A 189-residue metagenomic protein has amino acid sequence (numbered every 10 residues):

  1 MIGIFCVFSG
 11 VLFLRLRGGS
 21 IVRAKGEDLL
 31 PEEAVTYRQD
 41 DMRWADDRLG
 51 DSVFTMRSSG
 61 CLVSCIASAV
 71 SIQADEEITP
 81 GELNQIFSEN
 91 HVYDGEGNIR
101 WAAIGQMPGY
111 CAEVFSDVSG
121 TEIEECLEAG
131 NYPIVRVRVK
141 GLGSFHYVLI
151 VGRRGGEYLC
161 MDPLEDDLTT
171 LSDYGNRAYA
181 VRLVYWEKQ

Functional and structural regions predicted by a protein language model:
M1-N90: Active-site-adjacent structural segments surrounding the nucleophilic cysteine of cysteine proteases and isopeptidases
E33, V70-Q189: Conserved active-site-adjacent core of cysteine acyl-enzyme catalytic domains
